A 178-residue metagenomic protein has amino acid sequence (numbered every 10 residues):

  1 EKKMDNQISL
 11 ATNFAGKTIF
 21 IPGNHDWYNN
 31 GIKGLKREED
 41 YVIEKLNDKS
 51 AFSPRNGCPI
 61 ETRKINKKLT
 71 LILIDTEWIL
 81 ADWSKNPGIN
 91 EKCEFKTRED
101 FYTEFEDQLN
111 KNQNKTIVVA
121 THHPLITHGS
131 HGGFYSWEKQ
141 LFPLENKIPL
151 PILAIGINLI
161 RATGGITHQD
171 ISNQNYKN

Functional and structural regions predicted by a protein language model:
K2-Q113, I117, H131-D170: Extended active-site neighborhood of metal-dependent phosphoesterases/phosphodiesterases
N24-H25, H122-P124: Histidine-centered divalent metal-coordination motifs
N173-N178: Structural recognition of alpha->loop->beta junctions
